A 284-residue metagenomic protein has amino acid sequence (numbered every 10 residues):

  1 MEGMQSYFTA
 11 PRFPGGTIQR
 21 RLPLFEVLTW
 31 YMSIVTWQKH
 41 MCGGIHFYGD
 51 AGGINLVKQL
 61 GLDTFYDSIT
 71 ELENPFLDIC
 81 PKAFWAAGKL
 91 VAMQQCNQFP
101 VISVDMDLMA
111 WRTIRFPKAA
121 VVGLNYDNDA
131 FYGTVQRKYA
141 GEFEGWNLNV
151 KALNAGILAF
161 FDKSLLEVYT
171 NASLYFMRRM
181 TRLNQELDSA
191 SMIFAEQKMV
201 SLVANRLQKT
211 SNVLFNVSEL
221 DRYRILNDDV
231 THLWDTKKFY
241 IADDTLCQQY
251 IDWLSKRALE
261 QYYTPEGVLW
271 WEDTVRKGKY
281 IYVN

Functional and structural regions predicted by a protein language model:
M1-F76, Y240-L246, Y250, L254-N284: N-terminal anchoring/stem segment of glycosyltransferases
V27-Y31, A86-L90, M106-L108, I193-S201: Conserved glycosyltransferase catalytic-site signature
G49-N55, D105-A110, S218: Short, polar loop motifs at secondary-structure junctions
L60-F76, V101, K118-N125, T231: Active-site regions of enzymes building and remodeling cell-envelope glycoconjugates
D78-I79, A83-K89, R137-F143: Short acidic (Asp/Glu) patches
W85-Y132: GT-A fold catalytic core of metal-dependent nucleotide-sugar glycosyltransferases, centered on the diacidic
I114-M180: Conserved catalytic core of nucleotide-sugar-dependent glycosyltransferases
A152-A242: Catalytic core and acceptor-binding pocket of nucleotide-sugar-dependent glycosyltransferases
